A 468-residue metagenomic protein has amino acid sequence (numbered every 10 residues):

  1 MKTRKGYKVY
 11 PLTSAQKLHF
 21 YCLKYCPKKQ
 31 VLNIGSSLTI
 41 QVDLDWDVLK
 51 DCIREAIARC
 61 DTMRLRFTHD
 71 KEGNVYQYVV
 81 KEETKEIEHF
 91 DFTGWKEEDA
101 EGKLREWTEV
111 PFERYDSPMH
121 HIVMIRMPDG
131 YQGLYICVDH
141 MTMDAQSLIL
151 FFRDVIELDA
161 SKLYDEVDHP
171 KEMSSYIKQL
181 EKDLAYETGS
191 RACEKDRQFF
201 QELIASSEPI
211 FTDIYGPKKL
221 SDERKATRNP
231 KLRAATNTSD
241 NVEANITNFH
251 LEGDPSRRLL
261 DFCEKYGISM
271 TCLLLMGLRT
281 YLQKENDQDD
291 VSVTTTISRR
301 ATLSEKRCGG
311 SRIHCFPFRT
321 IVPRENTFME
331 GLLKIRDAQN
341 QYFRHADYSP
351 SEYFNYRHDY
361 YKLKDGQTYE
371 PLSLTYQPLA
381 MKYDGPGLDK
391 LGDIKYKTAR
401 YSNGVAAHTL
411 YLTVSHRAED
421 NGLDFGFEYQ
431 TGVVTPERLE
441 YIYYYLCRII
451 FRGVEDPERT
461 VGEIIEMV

Functional and structural regions predicted by a protein language model:
M1-C26, C52-W95, S174-A244: Short amphipathic alpha-helices and their capping loops
K2-L12, K29-V48, R114-I136, S221-T302 (+5 more regions): Gly/Ser/Thr-rich phosphate-binding loops and adjoining beta-strand/alpha-helix segments that form adenosine-phosphate
K2-P11, A15, V123-I177, R438-R452: Active-site-proximal acidic secondary-structure segment that organizes catalysis
K2-Y7, P11, V42-A58, N74-D116 (+5 more regions): A short, small/polar-residue-rich loop/turn motif at beta-strand boundaries within alpha/beta enzyme cores
K5-G6, L23-I34, D61-M63, G130-Y131 (+5 more regions): His-Asp-centered acyl/peptidyl-transfer active-site segments
I57-I136, T142-Q146, R153, E157 (+2 more regions): Acyl-thioester-dependent condensation/acyltransferase catalytic cores
C60, R64, I149-V155, D289-T296 (+2 more regions): Extended, hydrophobic beta-loop-alpha segments that form or line the acyl/peptidyl-thioester binding and transfer paths
